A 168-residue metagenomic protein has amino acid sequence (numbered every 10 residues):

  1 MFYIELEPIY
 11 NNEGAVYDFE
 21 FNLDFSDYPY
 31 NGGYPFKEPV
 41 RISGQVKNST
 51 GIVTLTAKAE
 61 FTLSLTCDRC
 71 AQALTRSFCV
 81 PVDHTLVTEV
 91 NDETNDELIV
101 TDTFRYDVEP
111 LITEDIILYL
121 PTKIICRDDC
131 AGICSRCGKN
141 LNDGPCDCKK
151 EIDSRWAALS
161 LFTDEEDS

Functional and structural regions predicted by a protein language model:
M1-S168: Structured interface patches
